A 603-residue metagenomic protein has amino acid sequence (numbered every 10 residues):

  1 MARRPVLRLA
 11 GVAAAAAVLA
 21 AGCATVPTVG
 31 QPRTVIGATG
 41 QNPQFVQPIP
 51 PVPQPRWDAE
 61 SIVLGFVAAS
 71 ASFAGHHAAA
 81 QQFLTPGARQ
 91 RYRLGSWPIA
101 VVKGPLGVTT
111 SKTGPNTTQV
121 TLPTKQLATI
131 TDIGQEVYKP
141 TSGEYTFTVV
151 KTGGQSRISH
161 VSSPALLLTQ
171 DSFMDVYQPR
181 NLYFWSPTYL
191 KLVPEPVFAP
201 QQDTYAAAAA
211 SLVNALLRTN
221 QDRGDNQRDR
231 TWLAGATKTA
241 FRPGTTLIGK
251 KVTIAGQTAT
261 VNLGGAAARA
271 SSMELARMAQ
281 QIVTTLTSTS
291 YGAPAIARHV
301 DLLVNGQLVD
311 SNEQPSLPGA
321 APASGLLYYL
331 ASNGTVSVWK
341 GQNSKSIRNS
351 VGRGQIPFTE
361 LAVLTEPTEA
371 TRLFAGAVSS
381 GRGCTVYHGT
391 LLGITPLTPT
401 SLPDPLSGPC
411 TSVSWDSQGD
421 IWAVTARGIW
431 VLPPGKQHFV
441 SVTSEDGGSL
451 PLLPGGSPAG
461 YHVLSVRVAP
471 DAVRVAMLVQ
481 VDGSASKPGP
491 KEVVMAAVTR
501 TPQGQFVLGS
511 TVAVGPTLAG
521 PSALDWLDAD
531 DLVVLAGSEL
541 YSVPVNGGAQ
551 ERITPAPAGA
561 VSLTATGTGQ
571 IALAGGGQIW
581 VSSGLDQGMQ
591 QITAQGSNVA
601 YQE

Functional and structural regions predicted by a protein language model:
M1-A16: N-terminal export and membrane-targeting signals
G11, A17, A24-E603: Bimodal "functional hotspot" detector
